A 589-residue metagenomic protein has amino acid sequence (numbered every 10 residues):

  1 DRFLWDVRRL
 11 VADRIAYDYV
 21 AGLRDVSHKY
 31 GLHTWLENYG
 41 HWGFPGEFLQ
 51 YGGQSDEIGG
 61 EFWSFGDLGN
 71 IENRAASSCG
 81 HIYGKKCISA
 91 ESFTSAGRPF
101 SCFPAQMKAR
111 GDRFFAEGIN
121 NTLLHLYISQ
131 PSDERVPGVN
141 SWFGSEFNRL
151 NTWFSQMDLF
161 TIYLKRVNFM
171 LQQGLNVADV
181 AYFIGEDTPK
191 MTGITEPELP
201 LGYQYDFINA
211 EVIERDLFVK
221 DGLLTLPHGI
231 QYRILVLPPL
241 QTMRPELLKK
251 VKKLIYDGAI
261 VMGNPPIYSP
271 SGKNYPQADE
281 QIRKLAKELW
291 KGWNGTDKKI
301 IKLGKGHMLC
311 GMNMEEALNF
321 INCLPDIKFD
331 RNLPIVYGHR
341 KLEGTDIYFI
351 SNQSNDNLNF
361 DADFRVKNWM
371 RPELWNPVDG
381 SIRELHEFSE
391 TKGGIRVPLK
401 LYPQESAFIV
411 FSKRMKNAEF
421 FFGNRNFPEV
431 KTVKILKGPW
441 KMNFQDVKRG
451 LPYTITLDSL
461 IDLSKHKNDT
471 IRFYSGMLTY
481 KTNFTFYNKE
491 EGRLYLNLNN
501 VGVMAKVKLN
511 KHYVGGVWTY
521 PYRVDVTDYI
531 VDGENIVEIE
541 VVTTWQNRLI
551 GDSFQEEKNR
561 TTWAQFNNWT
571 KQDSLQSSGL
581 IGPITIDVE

Functional and structural regions predicted by a protein language model:
D1-M477, T485-K489, D587: Carbohydrate-binding surfaces of carbohydrate-active enzymes
E387-S389, V514-W518: Short beta-strand segments within Ig-like beta-sandwich modules, predominantly Fibronectin type-III
R396-L399, R523-D528: Exposed aromatic-hydrophobic patches
L401, V507-L509, I530-V531: Short, well-ordered loop/turn sites that connect or cap secondary structure elements
S406-A407, L494, D532-D552: Short, well-structured beta-strand segments enriched in hydrophobic/aromatic residues within extracellular or lumenal
M415-G438, T543-I586: Glycine/proline-rich low-complexity spacer/linker segments in large multi-domain proteins
L460, H466, N500, V517 (+4 more regions): Beta-strand/loop-rich accessory regions of lumenal/periplasmic or secreted enzymes, predominantly carbohydrate-active
F484-N510, W518, V537-V541: Aromatic-lined ligand-binding clefts that engage carbohydrates, nucleic acids, or primary amines
